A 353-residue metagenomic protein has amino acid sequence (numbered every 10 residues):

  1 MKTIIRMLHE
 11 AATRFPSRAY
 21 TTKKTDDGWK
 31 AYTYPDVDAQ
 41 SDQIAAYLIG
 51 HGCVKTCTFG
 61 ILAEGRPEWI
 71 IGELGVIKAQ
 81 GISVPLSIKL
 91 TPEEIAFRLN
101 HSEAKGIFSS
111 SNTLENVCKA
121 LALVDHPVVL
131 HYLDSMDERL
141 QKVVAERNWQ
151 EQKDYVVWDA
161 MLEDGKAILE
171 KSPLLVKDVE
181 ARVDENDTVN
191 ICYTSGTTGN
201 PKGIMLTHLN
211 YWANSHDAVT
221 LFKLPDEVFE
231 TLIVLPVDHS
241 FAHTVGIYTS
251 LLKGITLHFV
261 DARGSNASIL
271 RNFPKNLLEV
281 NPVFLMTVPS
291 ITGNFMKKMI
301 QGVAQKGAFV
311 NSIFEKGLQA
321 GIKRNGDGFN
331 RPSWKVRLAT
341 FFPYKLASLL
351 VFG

Functional and structural regions predicted by a protein language model:
M7-Y32, T198: AMP-dependent adenylate-forming
S17-A19, W149-Y193, N200, L224-E230: Conserved pre-ATP/AMP-binding loop-to-beta segment of ANL
Y20-R66, I70, L74, T91-A96 (+2 more regions): Conserved AMP-binding/adenylate-forming core of the ANL superfamily
A31-P35, V189-S215: Conserved AMP-binding A3 loop
D38-Q43, E185, I204-L224, L318: Conserved structural elements of the adenylate-forming
H51, K78-D164: Structural core segment of the AMP-binding/adenylate-forming
C57-T58, E64-V84, I88-P92, N100-G106 (+3 more regions): A short helix-loop-beta submotif of the ANL/AMP-binding
W212-E230, V237-K345, L350: Conserved AMP-binding/adenylation subdomain of ANL enzymes
